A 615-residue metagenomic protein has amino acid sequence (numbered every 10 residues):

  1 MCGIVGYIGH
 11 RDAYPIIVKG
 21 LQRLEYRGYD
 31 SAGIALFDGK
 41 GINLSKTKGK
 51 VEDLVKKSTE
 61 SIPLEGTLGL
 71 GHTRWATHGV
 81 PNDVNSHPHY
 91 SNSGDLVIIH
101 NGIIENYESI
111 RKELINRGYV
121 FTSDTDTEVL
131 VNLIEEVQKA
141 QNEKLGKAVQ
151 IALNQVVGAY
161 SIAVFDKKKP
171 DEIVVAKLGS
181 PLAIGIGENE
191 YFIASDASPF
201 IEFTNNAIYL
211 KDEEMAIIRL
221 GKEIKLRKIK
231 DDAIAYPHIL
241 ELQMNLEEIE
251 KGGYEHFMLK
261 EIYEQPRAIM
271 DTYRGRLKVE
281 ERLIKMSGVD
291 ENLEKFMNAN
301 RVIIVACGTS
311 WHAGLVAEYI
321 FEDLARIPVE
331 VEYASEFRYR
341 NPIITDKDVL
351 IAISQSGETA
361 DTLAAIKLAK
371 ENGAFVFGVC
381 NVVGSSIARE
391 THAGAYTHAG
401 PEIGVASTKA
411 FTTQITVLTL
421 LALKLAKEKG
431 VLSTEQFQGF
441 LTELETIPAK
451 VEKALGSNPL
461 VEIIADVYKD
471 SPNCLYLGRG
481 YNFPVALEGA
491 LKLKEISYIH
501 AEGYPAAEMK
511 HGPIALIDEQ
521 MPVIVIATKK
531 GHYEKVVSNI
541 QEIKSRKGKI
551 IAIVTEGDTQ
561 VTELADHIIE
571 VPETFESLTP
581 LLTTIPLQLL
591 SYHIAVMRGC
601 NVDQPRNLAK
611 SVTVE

Functional and structural regions predicted by a protein language model:
M1-K251, E255, R267-N300, Y339 (+4 more regions): Conserved short alpha-helical segments that host acidic/polar catalytic motifs at enzyme active sites
I4, I98, V164, V175 (+6 more regions): Structural beta-sheet core signal
E52, T67, G71-V84, E280-L293 (+2 more regions): Glycine-rich oxoanion-binding loops at beta->alpha junctions
P88-Y90, F165, V174-V175, A207-I208 (+13 more regions): Replace "in large, NTP-powered and nucleic-acid-processing enzymes" with "in large, NTP-powered factors and other
M258, K549, T562-L564, T574-E615: Generic C-terminus detector
Q265-I269, Y273-I303, V383, A393-P522 (+1 more regions): Active-site phosphate/pyrophosphate-binding segments
E294-G439, E443-T446, I526-V571, L590 (+1 more regions): Glycine-rich phosphate-binding loops that contact phosphosugars or nucleotide phosphates
